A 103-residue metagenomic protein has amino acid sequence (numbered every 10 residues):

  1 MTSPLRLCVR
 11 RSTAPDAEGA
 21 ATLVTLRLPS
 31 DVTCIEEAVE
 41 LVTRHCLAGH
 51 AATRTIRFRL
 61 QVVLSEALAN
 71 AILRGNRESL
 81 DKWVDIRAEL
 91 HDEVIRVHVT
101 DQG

Functional and structural regions predicted by a protein language model:
M1-T25, P29, I72-G103: Conserved beta-strand-loop-beta-strand hairpin that lines the nucleotide-binding pocket of ATP/GTP-utilizing enzymes
L28-A38: A short beta-loop-alpha structural element at the N-terminal edge of CoA-dependent acyl/N-acetyltransferase catalytic
E36, R54, Q61-V62, E89 (+1 more regions): Alpha-helix initiation and capping sites
E40-S65: Conserved short strand/loop->alpha-helix "switch" segment adjacent to the catalytic nucleotide/phosphoryl-transfer site
S65, A69, L73: Short alpha-helix lining the ATP-binding pocket of the histidine-kinase-like ATPase
